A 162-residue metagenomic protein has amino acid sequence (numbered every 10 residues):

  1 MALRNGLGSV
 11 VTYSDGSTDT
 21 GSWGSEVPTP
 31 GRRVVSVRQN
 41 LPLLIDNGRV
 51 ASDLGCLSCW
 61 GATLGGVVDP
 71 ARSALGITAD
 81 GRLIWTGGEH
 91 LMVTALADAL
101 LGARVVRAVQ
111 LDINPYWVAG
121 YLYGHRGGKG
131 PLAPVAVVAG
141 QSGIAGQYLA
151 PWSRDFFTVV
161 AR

Functional and structural regions predicted by a protein language model:
M1-R162: Gly/Ser/Thr/Pro-rich low-complexity, intrinsically disordered segments
